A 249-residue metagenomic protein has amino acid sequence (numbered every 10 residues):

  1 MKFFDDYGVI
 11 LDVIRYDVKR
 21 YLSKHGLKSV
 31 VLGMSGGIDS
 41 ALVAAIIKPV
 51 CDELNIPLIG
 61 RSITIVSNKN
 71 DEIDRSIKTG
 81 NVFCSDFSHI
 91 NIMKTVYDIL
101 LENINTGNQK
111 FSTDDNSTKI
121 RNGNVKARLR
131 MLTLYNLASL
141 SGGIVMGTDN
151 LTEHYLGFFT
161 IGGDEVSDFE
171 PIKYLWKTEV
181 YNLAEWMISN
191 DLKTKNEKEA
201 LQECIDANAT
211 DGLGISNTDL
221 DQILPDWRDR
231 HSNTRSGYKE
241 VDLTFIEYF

Functional and structural regions predicted by a protein language model:
M1-L32, L42, I46-P49, L54-I59 (+4 more regions): ATP/NTP-dependent adenylation/nucleotidyl-transfer catalytic domains that generate, transfer, or process NMP-activated
G37: Conserved G/P- and acidic residue-centered "switch" motifs that form tight phosphate/ATP-binding loops in soluble
